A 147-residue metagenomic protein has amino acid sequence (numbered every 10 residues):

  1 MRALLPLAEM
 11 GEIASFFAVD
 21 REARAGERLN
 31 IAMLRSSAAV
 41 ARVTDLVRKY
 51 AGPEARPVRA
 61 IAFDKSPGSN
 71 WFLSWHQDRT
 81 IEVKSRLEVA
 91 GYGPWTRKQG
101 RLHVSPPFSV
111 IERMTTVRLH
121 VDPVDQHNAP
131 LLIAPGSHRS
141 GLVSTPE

Functional and structural regions predicted by a protein language model:
L5-E147: Non-heme Fe(II) oxygenase catalytic core, chiefly the N-lobe of the double-stranded beta-helix
